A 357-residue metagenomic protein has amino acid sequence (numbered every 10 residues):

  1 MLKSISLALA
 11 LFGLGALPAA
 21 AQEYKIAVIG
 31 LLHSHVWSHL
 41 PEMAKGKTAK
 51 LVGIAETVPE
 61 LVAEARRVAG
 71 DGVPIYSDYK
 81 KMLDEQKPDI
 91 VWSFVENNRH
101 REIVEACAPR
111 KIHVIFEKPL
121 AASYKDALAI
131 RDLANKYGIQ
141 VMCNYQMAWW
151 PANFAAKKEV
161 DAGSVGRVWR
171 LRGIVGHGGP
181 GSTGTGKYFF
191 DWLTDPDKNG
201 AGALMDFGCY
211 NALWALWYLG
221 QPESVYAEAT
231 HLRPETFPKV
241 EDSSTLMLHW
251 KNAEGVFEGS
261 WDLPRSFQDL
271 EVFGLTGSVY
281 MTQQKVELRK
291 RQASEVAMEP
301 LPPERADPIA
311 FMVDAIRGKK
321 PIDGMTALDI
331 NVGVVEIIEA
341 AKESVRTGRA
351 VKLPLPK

Functional and structural regions predicted by a protein language model:
S6-A16: Bacterial N-terminal signal peptides
A20-A69: N-terminal Rossmann-like dinucleotide-binding module
V28, S77, F116, V141-C143 (+1 more regions): Hydrophobic residues in well-ordered beta-strands that form the structural core
S34, M147-F237, G348: Predominantly a Rossmann-like dinucleotide-binding segment in NAD(P)-dependent oxidoreductases
V58-L61, D71-L133: Beta-loop-alpha module in the N-terminal Rossmann-like domain of NAD(P)-dependent dehydrogenases, especially those
I90-W92, D314-K357: C-terminal helix-rich "cap/oligomerization" subdomain common to oxidoreductases
A129-M147, R167-W169: Rossmann-fold dehydrogenase core element
A212-K285, I309-P321, A340, K357: Contiguous beta-strand/loop segments that form the cofactor/metal-binding neighborhood of enzyme cores
